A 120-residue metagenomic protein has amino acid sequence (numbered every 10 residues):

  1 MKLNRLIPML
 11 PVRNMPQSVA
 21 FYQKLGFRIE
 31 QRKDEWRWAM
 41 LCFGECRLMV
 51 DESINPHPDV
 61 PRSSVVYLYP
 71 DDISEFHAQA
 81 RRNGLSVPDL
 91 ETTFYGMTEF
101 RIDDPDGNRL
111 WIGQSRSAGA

Functional and structural regions predicted by a protein language model:
M1-Q17, S64-V66, S115-A120: N-terminal beta-strand motif that seeds the catalytic metal site of vicinal oxygen chelate
L6, E35, R62, G96: Exposed loop/turn and edge beta-strand positions of beta-sandwich/beta-sheet ligand-binding modules
M9-L48: Core segments of cupin and vicinal oxygen chelate
R13-P16, V66-R109: Vicinal oxygen chelate
L25, D51, G113-S117: Membrane-topology and secretion signals of cell-surface/extracellular proteins
R28-D34, E91, S117-A120: Conserved catalytic-core motifs of GNAT/GCN5-like acyltransferases
L41-C46, I102-P105, S115: Active-site beta-strand termini and strand-to-loop segments that position acidic
P56, Y95, R116-G119: A short acidic/small-residue loop/turn micro-motif
